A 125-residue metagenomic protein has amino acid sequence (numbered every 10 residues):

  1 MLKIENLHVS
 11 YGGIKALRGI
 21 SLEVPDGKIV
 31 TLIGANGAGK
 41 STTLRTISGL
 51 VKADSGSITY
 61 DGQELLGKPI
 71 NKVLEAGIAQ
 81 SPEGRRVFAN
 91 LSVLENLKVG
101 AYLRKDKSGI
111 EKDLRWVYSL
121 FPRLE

Functional and structural regions predicted by a protein language model:
M1-E125: Glycine-rich phosphate-binding loops of nucleotide-dependent enzymes
